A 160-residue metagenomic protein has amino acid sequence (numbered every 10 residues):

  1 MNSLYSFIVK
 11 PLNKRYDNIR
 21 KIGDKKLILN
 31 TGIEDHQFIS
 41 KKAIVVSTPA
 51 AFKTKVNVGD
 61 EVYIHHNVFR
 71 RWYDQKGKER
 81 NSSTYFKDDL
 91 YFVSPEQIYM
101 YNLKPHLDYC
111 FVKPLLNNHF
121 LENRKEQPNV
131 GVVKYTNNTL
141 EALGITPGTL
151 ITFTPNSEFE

Functional and structural regions predicted by a protein language model:
M1-E160: Acidic-enriched and Gly/Ser
